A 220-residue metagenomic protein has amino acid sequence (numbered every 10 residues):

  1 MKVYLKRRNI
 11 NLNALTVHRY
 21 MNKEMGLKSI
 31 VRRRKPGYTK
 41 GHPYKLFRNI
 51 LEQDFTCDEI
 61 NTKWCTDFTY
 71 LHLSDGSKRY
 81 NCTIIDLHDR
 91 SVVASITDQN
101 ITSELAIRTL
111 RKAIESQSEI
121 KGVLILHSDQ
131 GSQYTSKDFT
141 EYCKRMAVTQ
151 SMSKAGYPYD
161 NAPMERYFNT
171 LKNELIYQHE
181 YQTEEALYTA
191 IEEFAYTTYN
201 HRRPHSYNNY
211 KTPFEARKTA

Functional and structural regions predicted by a protein language model:
M1, V17, L51, D67 (+11 more regions): Mobile genetic element proteins and their domesticated derivatives, centered on retroelements and DNA transposons
M1-E59, Y157, T212-A220: Basic, flexible linker segments flanking DNA-binding modules in nucleic acid-interacting mobile-element proteins
I30-G37, I125-Q130, K144-P163, H179-T183: RNase H-like polynucleotidyl transferase catalytic core
Q53, C57-V93, Q99: An active-site-proximal beta-strand-loop segment
S77, I96-E119: Active-site beta-loop-alpha junctions of metal-dependent nucleic acid enzymes, especially the RNase H-like/DDE
I120-T135, N209: Acidic/histidine-rich, metal-coordinating catalytic segments
K137, K144-V148, T170-A220: C-terminal domain-tail junction helix/linker
